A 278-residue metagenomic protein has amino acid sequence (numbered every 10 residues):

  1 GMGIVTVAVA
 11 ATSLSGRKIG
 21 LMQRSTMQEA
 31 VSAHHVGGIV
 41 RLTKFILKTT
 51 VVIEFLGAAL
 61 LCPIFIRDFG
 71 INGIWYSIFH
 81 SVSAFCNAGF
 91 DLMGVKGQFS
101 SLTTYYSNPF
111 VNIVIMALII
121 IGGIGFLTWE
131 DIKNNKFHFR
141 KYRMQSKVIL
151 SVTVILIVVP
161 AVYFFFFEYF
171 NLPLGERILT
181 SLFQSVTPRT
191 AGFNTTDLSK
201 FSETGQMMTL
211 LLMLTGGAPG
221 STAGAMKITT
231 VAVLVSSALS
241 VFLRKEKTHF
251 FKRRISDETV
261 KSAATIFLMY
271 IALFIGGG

Functional and structural regions predicted by a protein language model:
G1-G278: Membrane-proximal intracellular helices of multi-pass ion channels
